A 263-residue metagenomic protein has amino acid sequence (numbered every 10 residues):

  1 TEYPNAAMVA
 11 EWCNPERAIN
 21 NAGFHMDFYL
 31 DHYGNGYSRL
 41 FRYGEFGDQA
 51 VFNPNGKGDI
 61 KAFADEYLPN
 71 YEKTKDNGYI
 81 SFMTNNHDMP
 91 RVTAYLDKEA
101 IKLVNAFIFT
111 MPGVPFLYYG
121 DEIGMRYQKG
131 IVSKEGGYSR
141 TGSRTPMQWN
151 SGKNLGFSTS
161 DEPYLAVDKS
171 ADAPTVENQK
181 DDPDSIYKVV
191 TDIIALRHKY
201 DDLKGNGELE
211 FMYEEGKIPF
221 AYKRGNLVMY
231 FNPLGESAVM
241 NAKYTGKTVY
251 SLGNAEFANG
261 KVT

Functional and structural regions predicted by a protein language model:
E2-Y3: Alpha-helix-loop-beta-strand connector modules within alpha/beta enzyme cores
A7, N14, I19, G23 (+6 more regions): Loop/helix patches that line or flank the sugar-binding groove of alpha-linked glycan CAZymes
F28: A short, basic/aromatic helix-end/turn motif that makes direct DNA contacts
V51-D76: Glycoside hydrolase catalytic-domain groove-lining segments
K75-D76, Y222-K223, K243-Y244: Flexible, charged surface loops at secondary-structure boundaries
G78-I80: Short coil-to-beta-strand
L234-T263: C-terminal beta-sandwich/jelly-roll accessory domains of carbohydrate-active enzymes
